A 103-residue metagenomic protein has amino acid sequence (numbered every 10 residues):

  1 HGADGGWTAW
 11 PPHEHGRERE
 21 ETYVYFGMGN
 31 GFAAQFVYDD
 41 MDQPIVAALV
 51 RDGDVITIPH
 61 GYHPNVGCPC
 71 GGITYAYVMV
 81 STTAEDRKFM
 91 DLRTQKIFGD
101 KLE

Functional and structural regions predicted by a protein language model:
H1-G2, G16-D42, L49, C68 (+1 more regions): Short, conserved beta-strand element in jelly-roll/cupin
H1-P12: Hydrophobic, aromatic-enriched interface-forming segments
T8, E20-E21, V46, D54 (+1 more regions): Structural beta-strand/beta-sheet cores of well-ordered domains, especially the beta-sheet scaffolds that support
W10-H13, A34-F36, P64-P69, A76 (+1 more regions): Short beta-strand His + acidic residue motifs that chelate non-heme Fe in jelly-roll/DSBH and cupin folds
P12-R17, Y38-D40, D91-K96: Short intrinsically disordered coil segments
E20, G53-T57, G99-E103: Short, surface-exposed linear segments at secondary-structure transitions and domain or protein termini
L49-C70: Conserved metal-binding segment of the jelly-roll/cupin
G71, A76-E103: Double-stranded beta-helix
